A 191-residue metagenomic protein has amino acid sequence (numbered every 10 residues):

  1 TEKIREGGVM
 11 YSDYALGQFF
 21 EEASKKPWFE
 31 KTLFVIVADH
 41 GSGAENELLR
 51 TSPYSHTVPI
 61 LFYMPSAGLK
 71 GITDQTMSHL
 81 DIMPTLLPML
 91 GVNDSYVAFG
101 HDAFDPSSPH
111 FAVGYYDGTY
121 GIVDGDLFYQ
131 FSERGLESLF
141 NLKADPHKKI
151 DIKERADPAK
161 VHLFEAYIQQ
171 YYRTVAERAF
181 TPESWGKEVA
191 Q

Functional and structural regions predicted by a protein language model:
T1-Q191: Solvent-exposed soluble domains appended to multi-pass membrane proteins
